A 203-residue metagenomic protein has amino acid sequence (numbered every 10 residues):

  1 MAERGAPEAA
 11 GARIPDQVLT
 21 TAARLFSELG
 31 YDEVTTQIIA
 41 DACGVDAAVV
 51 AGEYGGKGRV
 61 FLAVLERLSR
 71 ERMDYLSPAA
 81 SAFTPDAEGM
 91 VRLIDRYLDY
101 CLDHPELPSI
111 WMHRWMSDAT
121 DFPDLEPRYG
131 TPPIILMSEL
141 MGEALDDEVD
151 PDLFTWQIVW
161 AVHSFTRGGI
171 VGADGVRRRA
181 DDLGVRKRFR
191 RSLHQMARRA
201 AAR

Functional and structural regions predicted by a protein language model:
M1-R13, R24, R203: N-terminal intrinsically disordered/low-complexity leader segments
A2-E3, I134-E143, D147-E148, A161-R203: C-terminal peripheral helix-coil segments that are non-catalytic and often amphipathic
R13-Q17, T21, L25-R59, A63: Helix-turn-helix
A48, L62-R92, G130, I134-L140: Amphipathic alpha-helical linker/stalk segments
A63, S77-L107, L145-I158: Hydrophobic alpha-helical connector segments
R67, I110-R114, Q157, A161: Short acidic/histidine-centered micro-motifs embedded in hydrophobic/aromatic stretches that mark compact functional
M73-S77, A119-L145, D152-L153, K187 (+1 more regions): Amphipathic alpha-helical packing segments from all-alpha helical-bundle domains
L102-D124, G168-V176: Amphipathic alpha-helical segments used for helix-helix packing
